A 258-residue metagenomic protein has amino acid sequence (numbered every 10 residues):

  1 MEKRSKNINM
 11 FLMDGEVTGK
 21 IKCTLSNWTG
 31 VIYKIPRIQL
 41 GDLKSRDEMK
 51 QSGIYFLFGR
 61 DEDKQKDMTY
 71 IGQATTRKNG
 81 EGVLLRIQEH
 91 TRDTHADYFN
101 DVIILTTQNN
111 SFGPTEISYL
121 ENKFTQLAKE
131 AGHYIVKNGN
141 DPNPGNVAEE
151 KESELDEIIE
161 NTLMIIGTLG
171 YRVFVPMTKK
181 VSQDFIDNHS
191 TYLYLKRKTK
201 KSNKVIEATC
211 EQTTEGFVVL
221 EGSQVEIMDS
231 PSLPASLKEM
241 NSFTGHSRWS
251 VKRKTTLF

Functional and structural regions predicted by a protein language model:
M1-L12, E62-K66, A131-V136, D141-F258: Intrinsically disordered, charged low-complexity linkers and terminal tails that flank or connect structured domains
M1-L85, T115, Y119, K123 (+3 more regions): GIY-YIG nuclease catalytic motif and its immediate N-terminal context
G41-K44, L85-T94, K204-I206: Intrinsically disordered, low-complexity boundary segments flanking structured domains
I54-F56, M68-Q73, I103-T106, Y194 (+2 more regions): Ordered hydrophobic segments in well-structured contexts
L57-D63, T107-N109, T199: Short, flexible beta-strand-to-coil junctions
T75-L127, S236: Conserved short loop/helix modules at catalytic or binding sites in compact beta-alpha or helix-hairpin-helix contexts
